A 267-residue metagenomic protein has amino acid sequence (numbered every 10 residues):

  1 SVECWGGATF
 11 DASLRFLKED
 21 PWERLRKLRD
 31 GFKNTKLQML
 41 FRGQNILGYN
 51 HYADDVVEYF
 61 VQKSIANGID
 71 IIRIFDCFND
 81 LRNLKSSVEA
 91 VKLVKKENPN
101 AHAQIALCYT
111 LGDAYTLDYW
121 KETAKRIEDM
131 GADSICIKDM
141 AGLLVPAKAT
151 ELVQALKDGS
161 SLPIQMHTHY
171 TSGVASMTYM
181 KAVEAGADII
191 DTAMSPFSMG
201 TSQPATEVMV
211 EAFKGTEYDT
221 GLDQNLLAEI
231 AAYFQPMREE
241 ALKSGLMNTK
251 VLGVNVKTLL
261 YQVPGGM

Functional and structural regions predicted by a protein language model:
S1-R73, N79-M267: Catalytic cores and adjacent flexible loops of soluble metabolic enzymes that perform enolate/carbanion chemistry on
